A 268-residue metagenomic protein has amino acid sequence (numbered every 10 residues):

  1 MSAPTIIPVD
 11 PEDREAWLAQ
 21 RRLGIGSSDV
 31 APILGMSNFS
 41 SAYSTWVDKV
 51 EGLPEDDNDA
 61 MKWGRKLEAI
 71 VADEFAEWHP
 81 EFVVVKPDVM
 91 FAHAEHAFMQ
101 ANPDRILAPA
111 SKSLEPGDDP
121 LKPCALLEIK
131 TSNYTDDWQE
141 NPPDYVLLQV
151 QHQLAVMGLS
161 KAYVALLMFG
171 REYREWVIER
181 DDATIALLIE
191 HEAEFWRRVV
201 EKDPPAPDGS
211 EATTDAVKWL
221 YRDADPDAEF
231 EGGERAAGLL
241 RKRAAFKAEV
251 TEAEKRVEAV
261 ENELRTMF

Functional and structural regions predicted by a protein language model:
M1-F268: Accessory terminal regions of nucleic-acid processing enzymes
